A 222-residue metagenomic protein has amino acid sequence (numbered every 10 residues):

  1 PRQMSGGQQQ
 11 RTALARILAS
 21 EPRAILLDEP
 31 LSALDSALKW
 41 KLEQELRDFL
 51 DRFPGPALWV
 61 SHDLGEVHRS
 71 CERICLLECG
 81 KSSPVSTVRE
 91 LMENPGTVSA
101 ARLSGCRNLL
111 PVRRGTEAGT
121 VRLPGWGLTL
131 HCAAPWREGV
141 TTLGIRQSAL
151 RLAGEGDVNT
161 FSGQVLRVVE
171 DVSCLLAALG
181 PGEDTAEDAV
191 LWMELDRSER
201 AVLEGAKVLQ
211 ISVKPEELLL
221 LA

Functional and structural regions predicted by a protein language model:
P1-S99: ABC ATPase nucleotide-binding domains
I25, R52, G105, V202-E204: Glycine-centered secondary-structure boundary/capping sites
I25-D28, S36, E43-E45, E78-S83 (+6 more regions): A generic short-segment signal for beta-strand/edge and adjacent turn/coil regions
L34, L91, L103, A153 (+1 more regions): Residues that scaffold the ATP/ADP-binding catalytic core of kinase and kinase-like folds
F53-G55, V60, S86-T87, L103-G105 (+3 more regions): Short, surface-exposed, polar/charged, turn-prone segments marking secondary-structure boundaries
L76, E93-T97, G105, L109 (+1 more regions): Short helix-capping and hinge/turn segments at secondary-structure transitions, especially at repeat and domain
R107-V112, A118-A222: Non-catalytic connector elements of ABC transporters
